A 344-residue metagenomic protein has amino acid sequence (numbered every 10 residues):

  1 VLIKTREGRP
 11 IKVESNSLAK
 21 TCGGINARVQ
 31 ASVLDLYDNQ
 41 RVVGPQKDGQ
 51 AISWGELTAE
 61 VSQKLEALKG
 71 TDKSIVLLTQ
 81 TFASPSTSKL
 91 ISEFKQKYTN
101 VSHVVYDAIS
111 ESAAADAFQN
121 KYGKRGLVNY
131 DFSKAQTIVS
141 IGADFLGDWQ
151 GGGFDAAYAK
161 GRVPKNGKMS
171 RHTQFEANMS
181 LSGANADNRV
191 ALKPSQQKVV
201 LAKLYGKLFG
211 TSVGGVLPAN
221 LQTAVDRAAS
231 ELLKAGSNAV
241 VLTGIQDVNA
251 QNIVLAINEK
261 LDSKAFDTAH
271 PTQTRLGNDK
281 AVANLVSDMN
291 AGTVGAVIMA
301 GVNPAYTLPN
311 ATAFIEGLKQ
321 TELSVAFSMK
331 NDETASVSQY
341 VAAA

Functional and structural regions predicted by a protein language model:
V1-G215, A219: N-terminal export/assembly segments and adjacent metallocofactor-ligating motifs of anaerobic energy-metabolism
A67-V76, K234-V240, T293-A296, K319-Q320: Short, surface-exposed connector motifs at secondary-structure boundaries
L78-F82, G142-A143, L242-Q246, M299-N303: Structural motif
S92, V101, L127, S140-L181 (+1 more regions): A cross-kingdom feature strongest in bacterial/archaeal respiratory oxidoreductases
N100-A108, K264-A269, A300: Conserved RecA-like helicase motor-core motifs
S110-A114, S182, R275-K280, A335: Short, conserved secondary-structure transition motifs
E111-A115, P271, G295-N303: Short, basic, glycine/proline-bearing loop/turn elements
A184, N188-N290: Active-site phosphate/pyrophosphate-binding segments
